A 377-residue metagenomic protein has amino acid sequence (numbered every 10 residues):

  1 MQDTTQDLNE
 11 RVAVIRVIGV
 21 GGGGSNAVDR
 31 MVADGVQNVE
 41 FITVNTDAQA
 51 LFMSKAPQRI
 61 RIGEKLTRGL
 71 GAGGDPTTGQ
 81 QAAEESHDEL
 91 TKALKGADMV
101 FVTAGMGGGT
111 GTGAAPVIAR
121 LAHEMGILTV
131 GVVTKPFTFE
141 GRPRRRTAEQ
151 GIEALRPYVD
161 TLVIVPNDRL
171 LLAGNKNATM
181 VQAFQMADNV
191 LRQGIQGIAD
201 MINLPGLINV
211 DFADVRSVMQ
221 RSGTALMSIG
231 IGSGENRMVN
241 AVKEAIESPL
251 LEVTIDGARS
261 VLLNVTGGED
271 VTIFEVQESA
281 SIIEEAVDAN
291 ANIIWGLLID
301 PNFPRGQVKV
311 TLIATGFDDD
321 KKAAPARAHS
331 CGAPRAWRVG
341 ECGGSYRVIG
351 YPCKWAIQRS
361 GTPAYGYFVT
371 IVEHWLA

Functional and structural regions predicted by a protein language model:
M1-A377: Tubulin/FtsZ superfamily GTPase core signature
